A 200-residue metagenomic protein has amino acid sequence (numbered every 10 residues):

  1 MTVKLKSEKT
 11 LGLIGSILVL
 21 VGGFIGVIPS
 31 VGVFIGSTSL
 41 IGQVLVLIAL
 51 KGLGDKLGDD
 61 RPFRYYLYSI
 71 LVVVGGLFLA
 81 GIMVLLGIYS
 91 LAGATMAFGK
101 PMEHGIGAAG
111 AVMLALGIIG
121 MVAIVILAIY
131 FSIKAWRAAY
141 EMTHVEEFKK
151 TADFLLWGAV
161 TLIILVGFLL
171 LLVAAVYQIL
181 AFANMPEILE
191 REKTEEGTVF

Functional and structural regions predicted by a protein language model:
M1-I25, F34-L77, H104, I124-L162 (+1 more regions): Membrane-interface extramembranous regions at the lipid-water interface
G75-G76, G81, G110, G117: Small side chains
F78-A97: Membrane-helix interface motif
L91-G110: Membrane-interface interhelical connector segments
G107-V125, I163-V166: Hydrophobic alpha-helical transmembrane segments
